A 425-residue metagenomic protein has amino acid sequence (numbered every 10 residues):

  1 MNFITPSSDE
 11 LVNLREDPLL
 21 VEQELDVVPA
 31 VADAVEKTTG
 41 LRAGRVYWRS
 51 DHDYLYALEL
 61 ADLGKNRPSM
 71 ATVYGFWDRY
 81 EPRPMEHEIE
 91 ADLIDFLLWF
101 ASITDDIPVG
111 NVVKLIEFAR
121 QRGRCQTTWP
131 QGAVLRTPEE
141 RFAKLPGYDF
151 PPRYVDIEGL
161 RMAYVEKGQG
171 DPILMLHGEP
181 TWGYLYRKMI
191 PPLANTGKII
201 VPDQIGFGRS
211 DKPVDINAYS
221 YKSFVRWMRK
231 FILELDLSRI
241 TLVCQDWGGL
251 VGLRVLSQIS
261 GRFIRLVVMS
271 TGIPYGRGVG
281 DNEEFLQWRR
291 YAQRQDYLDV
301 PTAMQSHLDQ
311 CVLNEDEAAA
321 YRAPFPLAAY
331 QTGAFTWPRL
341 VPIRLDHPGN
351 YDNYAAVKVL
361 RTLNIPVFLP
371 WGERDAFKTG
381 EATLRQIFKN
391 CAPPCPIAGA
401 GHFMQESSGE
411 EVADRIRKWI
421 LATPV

Functional and structural regions predicted by a protein language model:
E16-L41: The catalytic Nudix box helix
A32-P68: Amphipathic, interaction-prone secondary-structure segments
E59-A91, D95: Intrinsically disordered, low-complexity regulatory segments enriched in Ser/Thr/Pro and charged residues
C125-F150, M162-V165, P172, L185 (+6 more regions): Flexible "cap/lid" subdomain of the alpha/beta-hydrolase fold that forms the substrate-access gate
D171-H177: Short beta-strand element of the alpha/beta-hydrolase
H177-E179, C244-Q245: Conserved alpha/beta-hydrolase "nucleophile elbow" surrounding the catalytic nucleophile
E179-I190: The serine-hydrolase catalytic nucleophile loop
A400-A413: Catalytic histidine-centered segment of alpha/beta-hydrolase-like enzymes
